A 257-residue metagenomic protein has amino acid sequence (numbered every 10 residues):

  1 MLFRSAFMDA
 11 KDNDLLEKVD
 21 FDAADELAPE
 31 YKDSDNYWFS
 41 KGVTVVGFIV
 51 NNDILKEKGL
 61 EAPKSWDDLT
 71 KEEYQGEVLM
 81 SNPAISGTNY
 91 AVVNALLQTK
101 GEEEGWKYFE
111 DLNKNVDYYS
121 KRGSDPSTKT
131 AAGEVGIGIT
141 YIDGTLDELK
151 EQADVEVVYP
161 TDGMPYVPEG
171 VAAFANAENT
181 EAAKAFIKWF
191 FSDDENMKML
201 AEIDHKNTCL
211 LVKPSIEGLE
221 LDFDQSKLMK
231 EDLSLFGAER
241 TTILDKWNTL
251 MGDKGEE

Functional and structural regions predicted by a protein language model:
M1-E134: Extracytoplasmic ligand-binding site segments that recognize negatively charged/polar headgroups
S5-D9, A131, G136-D154, D204: A ligand-binding cleft/hinge motif common to bilobed small-molecule-binding domains
P29, Y108-N113, S120, Q152-A175: Periplasmic-binding protein-like
V50, T88, T140, F191-S192: A conserved hydrophobic position in a structured secondary element of the catalytic/binding core that shapes
D67-T70, L97, F109-E110, S127 (+6 more regions): Non-transmembrane alpha-helical segments in soluble domains of secreted/periplasmic/extracellular proteins
P126-S127, D143-D147, D162-P165: Short, catalytically relevant binding-site loops at active-site mouths
P165, E169, F174-E231: Mature extracytoplasmic/periplasmic domains
M229-E257: Conserved C-terminal helix/tail region of periplasmic/extracytoplasmic solute-binding proteins
